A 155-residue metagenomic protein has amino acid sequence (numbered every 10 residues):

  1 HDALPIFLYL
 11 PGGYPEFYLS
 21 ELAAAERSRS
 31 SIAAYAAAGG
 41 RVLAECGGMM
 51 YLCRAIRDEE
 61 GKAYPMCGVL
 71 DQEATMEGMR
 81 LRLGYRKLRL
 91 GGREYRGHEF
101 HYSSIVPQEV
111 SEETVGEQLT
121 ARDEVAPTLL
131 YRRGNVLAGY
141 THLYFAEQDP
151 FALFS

Functional and structural regions predicted by a protein language model:
D2-L4: Short, small-residue-biased leader/transition segments that mark boundaries at the very start of proteins
I6-L10, Y51: Helical hairpin unit composed of two closely spaced alpha helices linked by a short loop
L8, A24, F154-S155: Short, solvent-exposed amphipathic alpha-helical segments in soluble enzyme and RNA/protein-processing domains
Y9-P11, L43, A138-Y140: Structural motif
P15-K87: Cysteine-nucleophile active-site neighborhood
A74-S155: Amide-donor transfer/coupling interface in amidating biosynthetic enzymes
